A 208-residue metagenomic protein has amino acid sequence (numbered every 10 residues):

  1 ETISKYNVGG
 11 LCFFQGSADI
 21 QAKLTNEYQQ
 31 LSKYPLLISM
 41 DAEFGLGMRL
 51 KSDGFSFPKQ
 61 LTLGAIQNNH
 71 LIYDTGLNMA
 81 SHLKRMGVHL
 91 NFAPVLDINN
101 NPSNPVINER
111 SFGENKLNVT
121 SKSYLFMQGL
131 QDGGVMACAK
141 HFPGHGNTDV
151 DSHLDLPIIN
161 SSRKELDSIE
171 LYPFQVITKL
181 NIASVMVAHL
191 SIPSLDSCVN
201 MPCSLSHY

Functional and structural regions predicted by a protein language model:
E1, Q60-D74, D155-I169: Active-site mouth loops of central-metabolism enzymes
T2-F14, L77-L90: Catalytic domains of carbohydrate-active enzymes, especially glycoside hydrolases
L11, D19-L31, L36, L46-M48 (+1 more regions): Second-shell residues forming the walls of enzyme active-site clefts
F14, P94, A188: Conserved residues at the C-terminal ends of beta-strands
D19-P35, Q67-G87: Active-site-adjacent structural elements in enzyme catalytic domains
I66-Q67, S111-N115: The substrate-binding groove and active-site-proximal loops of carbohydrate-active enzymes, especially glycoside
L96-V106: Short, conserved phosphate-binding/catalytic loop or strand-edge motifs used in phosphoryl-/nucleotidyl-transfer
